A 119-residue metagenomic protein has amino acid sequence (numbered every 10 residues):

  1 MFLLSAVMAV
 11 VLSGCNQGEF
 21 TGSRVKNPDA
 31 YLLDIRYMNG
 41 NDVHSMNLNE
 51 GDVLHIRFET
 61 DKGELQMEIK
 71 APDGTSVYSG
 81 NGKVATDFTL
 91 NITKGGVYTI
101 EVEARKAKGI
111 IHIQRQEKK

Functional and structural regions predicted by a protein language model:
M1-C15: Sec-dependent bacterial lipoprotein signal peptides
C15-S45: Transition segment at domain starts
K26, Y37, N47-N49, N81-K83 (+1 more regions): Surface-exposed coil/turn segments at beta-strand junctions on protein surfaces, enriched
N41-T60: Short, surface-exposed binding/anchoring microloops in extracellular/periplasmic proteins
D42-H44, T86-L90, Y98: Short strand-edge motifs at loop-to-beta-strand transitions and within beta-strands of extracellular beta-rich domains
E50-I56, L90-K108: Noncatalytic modules at the cell exterior or secretory-pathway interfaces, chiefly beta-strand-rich lectin/adhesion
K62-Y78, I113-R115: Short, surface-exposed beta-strand/strand-loop-strand elements in extracellular ectodomains
L65, E103-K118: Edge beta-strands of jelly-roll/beta-sandwich modules across compartments, strongly enriched in secreted/luminal
